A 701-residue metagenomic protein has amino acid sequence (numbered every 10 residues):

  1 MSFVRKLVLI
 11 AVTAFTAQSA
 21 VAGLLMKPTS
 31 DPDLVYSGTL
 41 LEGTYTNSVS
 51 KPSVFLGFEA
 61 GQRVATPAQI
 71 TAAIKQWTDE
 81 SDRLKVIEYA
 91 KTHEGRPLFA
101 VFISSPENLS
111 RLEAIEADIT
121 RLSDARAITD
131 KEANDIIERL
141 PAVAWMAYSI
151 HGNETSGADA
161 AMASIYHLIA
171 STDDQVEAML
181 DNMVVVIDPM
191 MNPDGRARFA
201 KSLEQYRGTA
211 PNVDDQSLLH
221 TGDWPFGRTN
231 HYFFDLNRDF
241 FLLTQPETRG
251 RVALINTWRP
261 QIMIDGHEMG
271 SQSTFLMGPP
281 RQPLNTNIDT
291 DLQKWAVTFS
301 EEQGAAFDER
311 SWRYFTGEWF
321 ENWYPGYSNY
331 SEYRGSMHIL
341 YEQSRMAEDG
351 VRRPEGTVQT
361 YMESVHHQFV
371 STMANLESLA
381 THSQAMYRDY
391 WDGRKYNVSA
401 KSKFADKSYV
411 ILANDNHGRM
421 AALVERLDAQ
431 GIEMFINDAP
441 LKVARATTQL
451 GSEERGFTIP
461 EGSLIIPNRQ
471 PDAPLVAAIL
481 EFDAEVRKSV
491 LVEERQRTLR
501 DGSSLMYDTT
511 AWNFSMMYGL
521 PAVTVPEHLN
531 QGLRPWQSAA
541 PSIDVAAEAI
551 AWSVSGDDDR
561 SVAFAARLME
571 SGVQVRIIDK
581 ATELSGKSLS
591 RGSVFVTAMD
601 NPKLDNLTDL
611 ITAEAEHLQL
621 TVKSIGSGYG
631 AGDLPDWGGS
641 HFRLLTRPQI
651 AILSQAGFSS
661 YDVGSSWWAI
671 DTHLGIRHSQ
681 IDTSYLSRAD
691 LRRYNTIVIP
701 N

Functional and structural regions predicted by a protein language model:
F3-V21: Gram-negative bacterial Sec-dependent N-terminal signal peptides
G23-T155, D159-V184, Y232, R238-D239 (+8 more regions): Intrinsic-disorder/low-complexity accessory segments
L180-F199: Short, conserved secondary-structure transition motifs
D188-P193, L203, G266-S273: Short, solvent-exposed turn/loop segments enriched in Gly/Ser/Thr/Pro and often Arg
F199-D214: Aromatic- and acidic-residue-enriched segments that line the glycan-binding/catalytic groove of carbohydrate-active
Q216-F234: Aromatic- and acidic-residue-enriched carbohydrate-binding clefts of CAZyme catalytic domains
D265-G266, I699: Conserved beta-strand positions
